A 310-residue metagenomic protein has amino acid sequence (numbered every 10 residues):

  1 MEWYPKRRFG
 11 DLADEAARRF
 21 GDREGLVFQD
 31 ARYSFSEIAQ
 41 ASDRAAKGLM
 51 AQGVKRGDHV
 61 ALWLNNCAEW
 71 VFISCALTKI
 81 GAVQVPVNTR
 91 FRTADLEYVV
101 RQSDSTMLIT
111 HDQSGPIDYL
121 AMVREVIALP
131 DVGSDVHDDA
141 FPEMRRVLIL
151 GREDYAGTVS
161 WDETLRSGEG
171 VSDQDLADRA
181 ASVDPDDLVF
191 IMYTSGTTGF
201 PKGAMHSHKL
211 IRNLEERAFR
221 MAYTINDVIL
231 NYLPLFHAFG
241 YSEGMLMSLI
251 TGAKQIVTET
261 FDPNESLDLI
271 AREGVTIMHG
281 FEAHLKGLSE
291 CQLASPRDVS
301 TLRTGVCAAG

Functional and structural regions predicted by a protein language model:
W3-D14, D22-C75, R92-E97, S160-E169 (+1 more regions): Conserved AMP-binding/adenylate-forming core of the ANL superfamily
K6, G21-E24, A140-M144, L148-Y155 (+3 more regions): Conserved pre-ATP/AMP-binding loop-to-beta segment of ANL
A39-A45, E169-D173, P185, F190 (+5 more regions): Conserved structural elements of the adenylate-forming
Q52, I80-R166: Structural core segment of the AMP-binding/adenylate-forming
D58-H59, N65-V85, T89-T93, R101-M107 (+3 more regions): A short helix-loop-beta submotif of the ANL/AMP-binding
L64-N65, V85-R101, D112-Y119, A253-E273 (+1 more regions): ATP-dependent adenylate-forming carboxylate-activation enzymes
T110-V126, E259-D262, E273-G310: Adenylate-forming
R212-V228, F236-I277, L285-Q292: Conserved AMP-binding/adenylation subdomain of ANL enzymes
